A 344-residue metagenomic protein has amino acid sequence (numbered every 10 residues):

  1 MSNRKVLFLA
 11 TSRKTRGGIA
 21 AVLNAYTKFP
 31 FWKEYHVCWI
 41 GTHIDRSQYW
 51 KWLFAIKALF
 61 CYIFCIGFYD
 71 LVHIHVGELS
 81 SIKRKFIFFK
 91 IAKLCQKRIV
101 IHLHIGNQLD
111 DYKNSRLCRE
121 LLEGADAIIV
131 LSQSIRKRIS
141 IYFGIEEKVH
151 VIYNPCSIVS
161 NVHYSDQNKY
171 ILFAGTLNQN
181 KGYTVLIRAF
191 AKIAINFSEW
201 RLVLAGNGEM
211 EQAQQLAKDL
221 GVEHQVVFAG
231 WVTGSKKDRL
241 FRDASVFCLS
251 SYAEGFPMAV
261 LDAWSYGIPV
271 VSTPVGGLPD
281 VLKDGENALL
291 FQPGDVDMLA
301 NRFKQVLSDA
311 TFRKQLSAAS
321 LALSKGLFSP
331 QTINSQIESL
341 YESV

Functional and structural regions predicted by a protein language model:
L7-L9, C156, H163-A191, L202-A205: Conserved donor-binding/catalytic core segment of Leloir-type glycosyltransferases
E123-N161: Donor nucleotide-sugar binding/catalytic pocket of nucleotide-sugar-dependent glycosyltransferases
Q214-V232: Nucleotide-activated donor-binding/catalytic signature segment of Leloir-type glycosyltransferases, i.e., the conserved
W231-V232, R239-A244: Short alpha-helical donor nucleotide-sugar binding micro-motif in glycosyltransferases
Y252: Aromatic "clamp/platform" in nucleotide-sugar-dependent glycosyltransferases that forms part of the donor/acceptor
P269-S272: Short hydrophobic beta-strand element within catalytic cores of glycosyltransferases and related nucleotide-activated
D284-G285, L289-V296, Q305-T311: Conserved acidic donor-binding segment of nucleotide-sugar-dependent glycosyltransferases
M298, Q305, F312-G326, I333-S339: A short, well-ordered alpha-helix in the C-terminal region of glycosyltransferases
